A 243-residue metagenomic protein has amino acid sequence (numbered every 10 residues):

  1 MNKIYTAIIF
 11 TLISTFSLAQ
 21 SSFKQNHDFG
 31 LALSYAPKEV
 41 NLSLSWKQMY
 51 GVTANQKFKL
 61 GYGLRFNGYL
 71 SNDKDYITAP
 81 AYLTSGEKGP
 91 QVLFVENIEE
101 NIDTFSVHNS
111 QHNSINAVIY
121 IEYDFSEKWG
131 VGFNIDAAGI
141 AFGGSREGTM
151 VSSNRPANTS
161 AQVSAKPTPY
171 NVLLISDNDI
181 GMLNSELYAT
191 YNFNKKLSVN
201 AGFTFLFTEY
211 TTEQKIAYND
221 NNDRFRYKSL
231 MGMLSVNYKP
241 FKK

Functional and structural regions predicted by a protein language model:
Q20-T84, K239-K243: Short glycine/proline- and aromatic-enriched beta-strand/turn motifs that initiate or cap beta-hairpins
Q25-H27, K38-L44, F58, Q111-I115 (+2 more regions): Residues that define the transmembrane beta-barrel architecture of outer-membrane proteins
F29-L33, L60-L64, A117-I119, V131-I135 (+3 more regions): Membrane-embedded beta-strand positions of outer-membrane beta-barrel proteins
G30-S34, K47, I102-V107, Y170-I175 (+1 more regions): Extracellular loop and loop/strand-boundary signature of outer-membrane beta-barrel proteins
N41-S45, N72-A81, G143-S152, P156-T159 (+1 more regions): Outer-membrane beta-barrel translocator domains and adjoining extracellular loop/strand segments of Gram-negative
Q48-V52, I119-F125, D177, Y191 (+2 more regions): Residue-level signature of outer-membrane beta-barrel architecture
G61-I121: Outer-membrane beta-barrel translocator/channel fold
L183-K243: Predominantly the C-terminal beta-signal and adjacent terminal strand-loop region of outer-membrane beta-barrel
